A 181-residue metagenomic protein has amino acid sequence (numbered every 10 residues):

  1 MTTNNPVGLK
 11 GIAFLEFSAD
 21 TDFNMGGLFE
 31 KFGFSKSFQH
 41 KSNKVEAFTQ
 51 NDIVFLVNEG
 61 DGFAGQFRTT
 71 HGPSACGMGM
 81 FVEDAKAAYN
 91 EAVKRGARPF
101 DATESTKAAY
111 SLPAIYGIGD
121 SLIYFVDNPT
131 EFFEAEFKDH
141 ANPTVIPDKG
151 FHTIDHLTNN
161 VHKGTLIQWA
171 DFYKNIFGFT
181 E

Functional and structural regions predicted by a protein language model:
M1-F38, T49-D101, A108-E181: Glyoxalase I/VOC metalloenzyme domain signal
K41-S42: Glycosyltransferase specificity loop/lid
V45-E46: Short, amphipathic alpha-helical interface elements at domain boundaries that mediate macromolecular binding
